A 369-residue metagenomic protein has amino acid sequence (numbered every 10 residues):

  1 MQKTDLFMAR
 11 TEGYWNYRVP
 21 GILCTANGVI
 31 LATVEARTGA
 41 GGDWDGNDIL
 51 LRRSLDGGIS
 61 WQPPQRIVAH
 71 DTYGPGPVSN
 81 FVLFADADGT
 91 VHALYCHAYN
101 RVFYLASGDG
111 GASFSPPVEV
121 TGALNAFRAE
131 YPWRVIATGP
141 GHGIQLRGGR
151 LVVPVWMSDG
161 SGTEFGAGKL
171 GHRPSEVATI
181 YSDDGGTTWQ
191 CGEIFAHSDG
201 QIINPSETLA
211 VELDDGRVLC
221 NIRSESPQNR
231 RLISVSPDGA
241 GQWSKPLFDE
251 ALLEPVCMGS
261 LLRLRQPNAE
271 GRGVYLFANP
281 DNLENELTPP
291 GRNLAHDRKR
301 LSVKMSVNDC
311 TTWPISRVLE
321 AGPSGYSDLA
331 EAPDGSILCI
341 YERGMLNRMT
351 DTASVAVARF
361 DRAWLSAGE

Functional and structural regions predicted by a protein language model:
M1-E369: Asp-box/BNR beta-propeller blade signature and adjacent active/binding-site loops in extracellular glycan-interacting
